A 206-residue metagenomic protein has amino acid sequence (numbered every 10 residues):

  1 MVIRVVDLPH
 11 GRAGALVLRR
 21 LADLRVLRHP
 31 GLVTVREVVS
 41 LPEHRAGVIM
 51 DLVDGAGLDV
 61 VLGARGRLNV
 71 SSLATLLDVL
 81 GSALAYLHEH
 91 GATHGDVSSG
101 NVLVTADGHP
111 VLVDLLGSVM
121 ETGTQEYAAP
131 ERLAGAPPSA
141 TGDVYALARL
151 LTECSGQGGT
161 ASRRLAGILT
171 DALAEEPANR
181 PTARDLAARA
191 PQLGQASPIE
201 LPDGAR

Functional and structural regions predicted by a protein language model:
D7-V26: AlphaC helix of the eukaryotic protein kinase fold
T34-A46: Short beta-strand micro-motifs within the conserved protein kinase catalytic domain, predominantly in the N-lobe
E43-G57, V61: Conserved short submotifs of the Hanks-type protein kinase catalytic core that shape the nucleotide-binding pocket
L76-L77: Activation segment signature within eukaryotic-like protein kinase domains
G81-A92: Protein kinase catalytic-loop region centered on the HRD/HxD motif
D143: Conserved catalytic-loop aspartate of Hanks-type protein kinases
A161-L173: Conserved C-terminal C-lobe helix
E176-A178, D185-P198: Terminal C-lobe "cap" of eukaryotic-type protein kinase domains
